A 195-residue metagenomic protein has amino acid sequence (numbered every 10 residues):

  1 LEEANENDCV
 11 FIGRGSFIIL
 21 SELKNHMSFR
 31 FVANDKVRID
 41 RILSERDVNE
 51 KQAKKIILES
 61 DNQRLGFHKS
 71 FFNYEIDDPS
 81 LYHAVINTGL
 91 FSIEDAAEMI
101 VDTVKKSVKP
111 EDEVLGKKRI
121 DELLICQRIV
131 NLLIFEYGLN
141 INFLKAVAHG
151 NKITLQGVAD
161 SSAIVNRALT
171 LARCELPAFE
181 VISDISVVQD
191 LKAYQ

Functional and structural regions predicted by a protein language model:
L1-S21: Glycine-rich phosphate-binding loop used to anchor ATP phosphates in small-molecule kinases, encompassing both
E6-N7, N25, Y82: Short, well-ordered alpha-helix to beta-strand connector turns
F11-I12, L20-K24, K51-I57, F67-S70: Phosphate/Mg2+-binding loops and adjacent switch elements in nucleotide/diphosphate-handling enzyme cores
I12-S16, A53-S60, D112-K117: Short, surface-exposed recognition loops or helix-turn segments adjacent to catalytic cores
F17, H26, I39: Functional cleft and adjacent loop/helix regions within the main domain that mediate ligand binding or catalysis
E22, V32-K36, D40-S44, S60 (+3 more regions): N-terminal targeting leaders
I42, D47-K54, R64: Proline/glycine-rich low-complexity loops and linkers
